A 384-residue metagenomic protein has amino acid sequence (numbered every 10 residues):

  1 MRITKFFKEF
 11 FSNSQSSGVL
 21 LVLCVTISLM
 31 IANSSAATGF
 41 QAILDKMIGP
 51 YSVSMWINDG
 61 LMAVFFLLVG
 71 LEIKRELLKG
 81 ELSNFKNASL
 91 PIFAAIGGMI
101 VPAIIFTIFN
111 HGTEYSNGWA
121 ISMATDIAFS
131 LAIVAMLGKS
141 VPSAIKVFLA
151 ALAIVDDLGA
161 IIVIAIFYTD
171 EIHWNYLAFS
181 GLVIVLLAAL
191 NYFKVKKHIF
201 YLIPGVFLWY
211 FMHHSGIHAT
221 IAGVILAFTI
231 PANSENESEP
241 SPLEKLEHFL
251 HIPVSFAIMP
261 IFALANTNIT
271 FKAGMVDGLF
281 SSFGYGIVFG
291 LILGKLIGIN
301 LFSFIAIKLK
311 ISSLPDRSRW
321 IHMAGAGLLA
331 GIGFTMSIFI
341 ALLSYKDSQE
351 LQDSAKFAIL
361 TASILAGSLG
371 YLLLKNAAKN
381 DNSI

Functional and structural regions predicted by a protein language model:
R2-N13, F193, K197-F207, F211 (+2 more regions): Predominantly late transmembrane helices and immediately cytosolic-facing juxtamembrane segments
V25-G39, N266: Alpha-helical transmembrane segments of multi-pass membrane proteins
A36-P50, N110-Y115, I162, D170 (+2 more regions): Membrane-interface helix termini and inter-helical loops of multi-pass transporters
M55-F66, T113-A128, T169-V185, H218-I225 (+1 more regions): Structural signature of hydrophobic alpha-helical transmembrane segments
L77-I104, H173-V185, F271-I297, W320-A324 (+1 more regions): Entry/N-cap segments of selected transmembrane alpha helices and their immediately preceding amphipathic helices
F93-L131, V288-S344, T361, L365-N376: Transmembrane alpha-helices that form the ion-translocation and gating core of multi-pass ion transport proteins
I104, V163-I164, H213, I217 (+2 more regions): Hydrophobic alpha-helical transmembrane segments in multi-pass integral membrane proteins
V134, G138-S140, A144-P231: Functional cores that coordinate and move charged inorganic groups
